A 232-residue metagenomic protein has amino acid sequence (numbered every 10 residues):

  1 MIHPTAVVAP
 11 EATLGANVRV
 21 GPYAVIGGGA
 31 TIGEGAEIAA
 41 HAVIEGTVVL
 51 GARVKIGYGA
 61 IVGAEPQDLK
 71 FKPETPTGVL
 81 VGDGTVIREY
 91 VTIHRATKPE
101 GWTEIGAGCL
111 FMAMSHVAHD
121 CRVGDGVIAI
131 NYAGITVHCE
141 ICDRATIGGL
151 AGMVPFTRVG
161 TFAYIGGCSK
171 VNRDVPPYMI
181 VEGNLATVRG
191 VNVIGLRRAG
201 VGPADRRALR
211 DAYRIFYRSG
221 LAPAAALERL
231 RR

Functional and structural regions predicted by a protein language model:
M1-E182, A186-T187: Structural signal for interior beta-strand "rungs" in well-ordered beta-sheet cores of soluble enzyme domains
E104, T136, E182, I194 (+3 more regions): A sequence-level detector of short, solvent-exposed, charge-rich linear segments
P176-A208: Conserved, surface-exposed functional patches that form binding/active-site neighborhoods
A199, A204-R232: An accessory alpha-helical subdomain
